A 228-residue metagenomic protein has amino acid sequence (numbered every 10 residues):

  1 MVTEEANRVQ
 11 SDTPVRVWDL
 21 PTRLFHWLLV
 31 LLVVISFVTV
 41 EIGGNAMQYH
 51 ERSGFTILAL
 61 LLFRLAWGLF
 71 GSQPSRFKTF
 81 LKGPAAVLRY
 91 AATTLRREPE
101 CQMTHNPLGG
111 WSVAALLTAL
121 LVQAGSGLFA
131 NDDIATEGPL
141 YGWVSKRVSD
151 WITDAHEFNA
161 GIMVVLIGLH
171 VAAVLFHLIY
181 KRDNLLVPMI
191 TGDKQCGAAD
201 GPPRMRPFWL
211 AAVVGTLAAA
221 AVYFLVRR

Functional and structural regions predicted by a protein language model:
M1-R228: Membrane-embedded alpha-helical bundles that constitute the cytochrome b-like, heme-associated redox core of multi-pass
